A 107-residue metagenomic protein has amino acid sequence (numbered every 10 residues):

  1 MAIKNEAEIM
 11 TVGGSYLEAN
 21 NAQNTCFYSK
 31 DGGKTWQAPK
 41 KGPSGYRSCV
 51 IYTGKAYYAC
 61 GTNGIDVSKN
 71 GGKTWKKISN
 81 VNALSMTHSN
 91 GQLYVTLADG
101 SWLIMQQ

Functional and structural regions predicted by a protein language model:
M1-K4, I51, T87: Structural signature of eukaryotic scaffold interfaces centered on beta-propeller domains
A7-V12, A56-Y58, Q92-Y94: Entry beta-strands of beta-propeller and related beta-repeat scaffolds
Y16-A19, I65-D66, G100-L103: Short glycine/acidic-enriched loop and turn motifs that connect beta-strands
N24-G32: Beta-propeller blade signature
S29-K30, D66-K69, W75, I104-Q107: Conserved Ser/Thr-centered positions that define the repeating blades of beta-propeller domains
W36-V67: Loop/turn-rich, solvent-exposed surfaces of beta-rich toroidal or solenoidal domains
K40-C49, T74-N90: Conserved blade-ending motifs and adjacent loop-strand segments that build the rim/top face of beta-propeller domains
T87-Q107: Blade-level signature of beta-propeller repeat domains, shared across WD40, Kelch, NHL, RCC1 and BNR/Asp-box propellers
